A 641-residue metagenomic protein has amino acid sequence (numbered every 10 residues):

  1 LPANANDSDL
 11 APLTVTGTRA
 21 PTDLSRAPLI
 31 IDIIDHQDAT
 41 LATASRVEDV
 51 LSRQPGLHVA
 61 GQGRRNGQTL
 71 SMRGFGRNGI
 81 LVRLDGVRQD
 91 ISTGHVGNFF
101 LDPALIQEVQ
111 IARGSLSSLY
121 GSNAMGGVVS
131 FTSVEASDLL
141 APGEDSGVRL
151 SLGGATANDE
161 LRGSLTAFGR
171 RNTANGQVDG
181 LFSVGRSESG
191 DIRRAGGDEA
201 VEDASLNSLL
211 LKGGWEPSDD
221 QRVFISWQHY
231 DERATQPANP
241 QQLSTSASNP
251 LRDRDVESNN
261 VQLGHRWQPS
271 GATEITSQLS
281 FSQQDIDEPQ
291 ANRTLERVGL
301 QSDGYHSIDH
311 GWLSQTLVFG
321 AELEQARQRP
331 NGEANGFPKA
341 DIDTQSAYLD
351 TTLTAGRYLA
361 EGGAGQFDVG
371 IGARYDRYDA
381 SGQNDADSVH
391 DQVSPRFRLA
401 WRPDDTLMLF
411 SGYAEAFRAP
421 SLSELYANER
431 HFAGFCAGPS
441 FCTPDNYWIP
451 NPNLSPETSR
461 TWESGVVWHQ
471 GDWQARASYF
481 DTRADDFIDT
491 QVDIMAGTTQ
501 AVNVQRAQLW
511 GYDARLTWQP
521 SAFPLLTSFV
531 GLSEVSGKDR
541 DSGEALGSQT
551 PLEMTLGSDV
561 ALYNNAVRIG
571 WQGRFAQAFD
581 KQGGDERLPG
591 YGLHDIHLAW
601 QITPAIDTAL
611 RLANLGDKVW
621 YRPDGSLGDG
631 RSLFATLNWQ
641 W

Functional and structural regions predicted by a protein language model:
N6-A141, D159, S464, R622-L627: Acidic, small-polar-rich N-terminal luminal/periplasmic segments of exported/outer-membrane proteins
V59, L152-N158, R171, R186-G190 (+15 more regions): Transmembrane beta-strands of outer-membrane beta-barrel pores
V128, S133-R171, P338-A340: Short strand-turn segments of transmembrane beta-barrel domains in outer membranes, especially the first one or two
S137, D145, R162, T166-V256 (+1 more regions): Periplasmic-side early beta-strands and strand-to-turn transitions of outer-membrane beta-barrels
E216-Y230, R254-P395, A400-R402, R476 (+2 more regions): Face-selective signature of the C-terminal outer-membrane beta-barrel domain
S244-Q268, S394, R398-R402, M408 (+5 more regions): Outer-membrane beta-barrel signature, preferentially recognizing the C-terminal barrel domain of Gram-negative
A355-R357, V369, Q474-A484, Q500-G583 (+2 more regions): Gram-negative outer-membrane beta-barrel transporters
F417-R418, E424, R483, A578-D580 (+1 more regions): C-terminal beta-signal and adjacent terminal beta-strands/loops of Gram-negative outer-membrane beta-barrel proteins
